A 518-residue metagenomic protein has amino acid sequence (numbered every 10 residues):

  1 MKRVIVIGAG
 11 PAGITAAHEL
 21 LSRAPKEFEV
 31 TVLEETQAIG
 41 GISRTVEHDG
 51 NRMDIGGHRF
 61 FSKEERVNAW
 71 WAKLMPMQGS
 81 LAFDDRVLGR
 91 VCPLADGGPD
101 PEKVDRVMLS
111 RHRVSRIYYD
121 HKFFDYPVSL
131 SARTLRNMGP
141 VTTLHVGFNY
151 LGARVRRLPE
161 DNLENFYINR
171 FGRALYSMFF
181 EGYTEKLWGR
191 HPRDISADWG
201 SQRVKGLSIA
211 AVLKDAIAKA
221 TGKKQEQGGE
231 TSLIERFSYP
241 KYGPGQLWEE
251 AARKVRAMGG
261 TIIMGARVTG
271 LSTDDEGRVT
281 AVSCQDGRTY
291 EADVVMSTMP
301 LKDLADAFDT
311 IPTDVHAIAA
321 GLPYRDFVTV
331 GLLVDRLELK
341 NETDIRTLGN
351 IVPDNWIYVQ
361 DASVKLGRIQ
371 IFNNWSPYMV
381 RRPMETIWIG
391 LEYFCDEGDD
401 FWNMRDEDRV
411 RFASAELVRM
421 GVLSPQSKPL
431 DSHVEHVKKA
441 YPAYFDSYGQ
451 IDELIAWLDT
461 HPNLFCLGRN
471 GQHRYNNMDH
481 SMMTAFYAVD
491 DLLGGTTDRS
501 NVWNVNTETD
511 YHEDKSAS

Functional and structural regions predicted by a protein language model:
M1-A12: Beta1/beta-strand and adjacent pyrophosphate-binding region of the FAD-binding site in flavoprotein oxidoreductases
A12, A38, K302: Conserved Rossmann-like nucleotide-cofactor binding loop
H18, S22, R253, D306-D309 (+2 more regions): Short, well-ordered alpha-helices that flank and scaffold nucleotide-derived cofactor binding pockets
L21-H48: Glycine-rich FAD pyrophosphate-binding loop
R23, P240, M264-E407, F412-G421 (+2 more regions): Mid-domain catalytic core of redox enzymes that form a hydrophobic substrate pocket/lid adjacent to a catalytic redox
R44-T45, V128, N350-P353, S363-S518: Conserved flavin/dinucleotide-binding core of flavoenzymes
D49-A153: Dinucleotide-binding Rossmann-like beta1-alpha1 core, especially the glycine-rich loop that anchors the ADP
S131-T134, M138-S272, T280, E291 (+1 more regions): Active-site/ligand-binding neighborhood in enzyme catalytic cores
